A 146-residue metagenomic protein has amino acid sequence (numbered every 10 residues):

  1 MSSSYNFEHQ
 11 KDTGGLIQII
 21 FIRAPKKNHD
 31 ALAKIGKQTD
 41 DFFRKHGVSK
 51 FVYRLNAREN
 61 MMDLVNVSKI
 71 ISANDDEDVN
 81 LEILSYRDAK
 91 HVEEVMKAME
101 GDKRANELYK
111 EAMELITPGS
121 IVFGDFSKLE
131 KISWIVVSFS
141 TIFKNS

Functional and structural regions predicted by a protein language model:
M1-A105, L115-S146: Short S/T/G/P-rich N-terminal loop/turn motif that feeds into the first structured element of a domain
